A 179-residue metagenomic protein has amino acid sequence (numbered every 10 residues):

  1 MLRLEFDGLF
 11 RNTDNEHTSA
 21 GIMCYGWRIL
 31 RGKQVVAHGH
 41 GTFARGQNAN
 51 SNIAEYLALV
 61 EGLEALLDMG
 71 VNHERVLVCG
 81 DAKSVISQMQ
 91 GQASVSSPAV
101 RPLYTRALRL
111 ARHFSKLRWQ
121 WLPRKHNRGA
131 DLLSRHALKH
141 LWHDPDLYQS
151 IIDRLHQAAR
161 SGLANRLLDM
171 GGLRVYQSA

Functional and structural regions predicted by a protein language model:
M1-I53, A65-M69, S178: RNase H-like nuclease fold core
L9-E16, V60-R135, H140: RNase H catalytic domain
C24, P98-V100, T105, H140-W142 (+2 more regions): Alpha-helix boundary/interfacial micro-motifs
I29, W121-P123, D144: Intrinsic disorder/low-complexity segments enriched in polar/charged and small flexible residues
A37-F43, A65, R112-L117, D153-R160: Low-complexity, flexible helical/coil segments
N48, K83-Q88, L155-L163: Short, mixed-charge aromatic SLiMs
Y56: Catalytic phosphate/metal-binding cores of nucleic-acid and nucleotide-processing enzymes, i.e., regions that mediate
P145-A179: Acidic two-metal-ion nuclease catalytic site recognized across multiple nuclease folds, prominently DnaQ/RNase D-T
